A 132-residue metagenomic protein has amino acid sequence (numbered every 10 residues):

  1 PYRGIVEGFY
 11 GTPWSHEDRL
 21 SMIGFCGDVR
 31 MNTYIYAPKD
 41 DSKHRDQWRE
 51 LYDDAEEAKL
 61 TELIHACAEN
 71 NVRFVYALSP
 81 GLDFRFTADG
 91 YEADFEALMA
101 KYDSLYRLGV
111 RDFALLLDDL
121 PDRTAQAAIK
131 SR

Functional and structural regions predicted by a protein language model:
P1-R111, L116-D118: Feature activates predominantly on carbohydrate-active enzymes
L117-R132: Active-site cleft segment of glycoside hydrolase catalytic domains centered on the general acid/base Glu
